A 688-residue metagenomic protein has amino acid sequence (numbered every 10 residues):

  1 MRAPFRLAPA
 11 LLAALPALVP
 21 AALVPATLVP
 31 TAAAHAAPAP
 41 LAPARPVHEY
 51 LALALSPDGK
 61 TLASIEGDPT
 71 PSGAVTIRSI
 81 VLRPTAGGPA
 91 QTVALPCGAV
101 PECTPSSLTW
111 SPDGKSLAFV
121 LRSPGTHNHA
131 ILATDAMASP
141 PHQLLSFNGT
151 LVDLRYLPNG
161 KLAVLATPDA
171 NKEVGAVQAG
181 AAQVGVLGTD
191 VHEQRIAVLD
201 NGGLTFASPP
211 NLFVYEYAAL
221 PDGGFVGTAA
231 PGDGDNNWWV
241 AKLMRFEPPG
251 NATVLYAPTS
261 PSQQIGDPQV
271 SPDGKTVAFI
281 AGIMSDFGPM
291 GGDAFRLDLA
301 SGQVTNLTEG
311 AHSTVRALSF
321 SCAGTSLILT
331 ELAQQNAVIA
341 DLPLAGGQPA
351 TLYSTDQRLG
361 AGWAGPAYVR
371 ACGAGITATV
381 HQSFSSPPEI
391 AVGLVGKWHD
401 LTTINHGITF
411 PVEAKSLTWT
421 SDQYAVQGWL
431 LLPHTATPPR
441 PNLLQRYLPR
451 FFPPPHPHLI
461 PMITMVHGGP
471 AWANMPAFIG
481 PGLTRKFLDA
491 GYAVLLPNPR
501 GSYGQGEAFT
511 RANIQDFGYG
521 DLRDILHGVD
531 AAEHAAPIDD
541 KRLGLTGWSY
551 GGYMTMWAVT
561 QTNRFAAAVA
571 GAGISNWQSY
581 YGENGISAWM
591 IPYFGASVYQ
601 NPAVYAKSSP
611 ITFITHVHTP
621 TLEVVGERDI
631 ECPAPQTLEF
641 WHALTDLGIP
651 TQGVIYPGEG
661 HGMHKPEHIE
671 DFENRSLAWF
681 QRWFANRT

Functional and structural regions predicted by a protein language model:
A42-R78: Beta-strand-rich domains and repeat architectures in extracellular enzymes and scaffolds, especially beta-propellers
P57-D58, P112-D113, L157-N159, L220-D222 (+3 more regions): Residue-level detector of Asp-centered blade-edge/turn motifs that repeat once per structural unit in beta-propeller
L62, G114-L117, L162-A163, F225-V226 (+3 more regions): Hydrophobic beta-strand positions that form the internal "hydrophobic ladder" of WD40/Gbeta-like beta-propeller blades
E66-S79, P96-T104, V120-L132, S146-V152 (+10 more regions): A flexible loop/linker signature enriched in serine peptidases of the S9 family
P84-G88, D135-S139, L199-G203, E247-N251 (+3 more regions): Short loop/turn segments that connect beta-strands within beta-propeller blades
P89-F119: Blade-loop segments of beta-propeller domains
G365-T688: Serine-hydrolase catalytic core recognition
